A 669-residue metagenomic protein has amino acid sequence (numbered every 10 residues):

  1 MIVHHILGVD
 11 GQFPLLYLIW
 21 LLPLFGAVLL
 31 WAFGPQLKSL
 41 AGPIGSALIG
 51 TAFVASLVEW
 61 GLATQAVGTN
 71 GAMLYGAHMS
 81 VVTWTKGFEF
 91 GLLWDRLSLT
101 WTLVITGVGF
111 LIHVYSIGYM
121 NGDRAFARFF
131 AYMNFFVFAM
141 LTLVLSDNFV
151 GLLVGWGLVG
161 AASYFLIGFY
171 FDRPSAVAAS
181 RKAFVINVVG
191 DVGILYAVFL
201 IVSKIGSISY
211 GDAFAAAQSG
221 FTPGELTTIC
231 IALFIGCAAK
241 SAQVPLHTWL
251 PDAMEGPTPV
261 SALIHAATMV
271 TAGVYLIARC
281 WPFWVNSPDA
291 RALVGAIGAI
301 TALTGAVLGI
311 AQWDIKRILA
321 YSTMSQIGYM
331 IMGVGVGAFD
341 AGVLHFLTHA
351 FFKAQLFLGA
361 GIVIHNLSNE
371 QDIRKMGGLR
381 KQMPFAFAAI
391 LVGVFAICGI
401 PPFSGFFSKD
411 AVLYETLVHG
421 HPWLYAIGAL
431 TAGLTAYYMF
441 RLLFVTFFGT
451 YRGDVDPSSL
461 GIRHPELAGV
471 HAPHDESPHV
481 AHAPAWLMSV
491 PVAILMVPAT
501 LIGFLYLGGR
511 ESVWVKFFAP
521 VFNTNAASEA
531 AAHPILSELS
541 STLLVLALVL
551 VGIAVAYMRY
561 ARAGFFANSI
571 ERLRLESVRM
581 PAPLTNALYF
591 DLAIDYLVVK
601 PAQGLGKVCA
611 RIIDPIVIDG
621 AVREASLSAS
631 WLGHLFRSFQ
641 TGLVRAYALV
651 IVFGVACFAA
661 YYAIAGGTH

Functional and structural regions predicted by a protein language model:
M1-I2, T69-K86, S209-Q218, S408-E415 (+2 more regions): Membrane-interfacial helical/loop segments at transmembrane boundaries in membrane proteins
M1-Y17, L29-A131, K204-P223, T248 (+4 more regions): Transmembrane helix-loop-helix hairpins at membrane boundaries of multipass inner-membrane proteins
L7-L21, L37-P43, G87-V104, T142-G155 (+6 more regions): Membrane-entry segments of alpha-helical transmembrane domains in multi-pass membrane proteins
K38-G50, S180-D191, K381-A389, L443 (+2 more regions): Alpha-helical transmembrane segments and their helix-start/interface "positive-inside/aromatic belt" motifs in integral
A47-T64, G190-F199, L391-I397, P491-E511 (+2 more regions): Hydrophobic alpha-helical membrane-insertion segments
A66, R96, V497, G508-L544 (+1 more regions): Aromatic-capped, Gly/Pro-kinked transmembrane alpha-helices
K86-F90, E370-G377, H471-P484, S528-H533 (+1 more regions): Cytosolic juxtamembrane amphipathic/interface segments immediately preceding and feeding into a transmembrane helix
L97, G107-L152, A161-E476, M496 (+1 more regions): Hydrophobic transmembrane alpha-helices and their helix-loop junctions in integral membrane proteins
